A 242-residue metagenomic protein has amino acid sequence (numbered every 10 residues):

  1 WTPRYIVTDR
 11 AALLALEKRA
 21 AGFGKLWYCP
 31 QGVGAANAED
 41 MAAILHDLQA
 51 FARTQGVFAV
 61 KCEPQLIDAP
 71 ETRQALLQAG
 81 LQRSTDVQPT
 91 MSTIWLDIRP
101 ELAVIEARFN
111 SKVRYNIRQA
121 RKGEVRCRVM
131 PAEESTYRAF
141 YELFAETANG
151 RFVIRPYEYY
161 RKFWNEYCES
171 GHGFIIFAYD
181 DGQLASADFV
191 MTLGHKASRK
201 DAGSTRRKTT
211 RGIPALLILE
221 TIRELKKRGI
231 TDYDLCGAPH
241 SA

Functional and structural regions predicted by a protein language model:
W1-F23, P64-P89, T93-T210, E224 (+1 more regions): A conserved beta-strand-loop-helix scaffold within acyl/acetyltransferase catalytic domains
F23-A36, Q55-K61: Glycine-/proline-rich flexible loop or hinge segments
Q31-E39, E63-I67, V104: Short coil/turn segments at secondary-structure boundaries
E39-A50, T209-R223: Conserved acetyl-CoA-binding loop-helix of GNAT-fold acetyltransferases
Q49-R53, L77, K226: Non-catalytic positions within long, well-ordered alpha-helices that form the structural scaffold/packing of enzyme
T54-L66, L225-G237: Conserved GNAT acetyl-CoA-binding A-motif
I94, V113-Y115, A215, L219 (+1 more regions): Tryptophan-centric aromatic hotspots in well-structured domains and transmembrane helices
